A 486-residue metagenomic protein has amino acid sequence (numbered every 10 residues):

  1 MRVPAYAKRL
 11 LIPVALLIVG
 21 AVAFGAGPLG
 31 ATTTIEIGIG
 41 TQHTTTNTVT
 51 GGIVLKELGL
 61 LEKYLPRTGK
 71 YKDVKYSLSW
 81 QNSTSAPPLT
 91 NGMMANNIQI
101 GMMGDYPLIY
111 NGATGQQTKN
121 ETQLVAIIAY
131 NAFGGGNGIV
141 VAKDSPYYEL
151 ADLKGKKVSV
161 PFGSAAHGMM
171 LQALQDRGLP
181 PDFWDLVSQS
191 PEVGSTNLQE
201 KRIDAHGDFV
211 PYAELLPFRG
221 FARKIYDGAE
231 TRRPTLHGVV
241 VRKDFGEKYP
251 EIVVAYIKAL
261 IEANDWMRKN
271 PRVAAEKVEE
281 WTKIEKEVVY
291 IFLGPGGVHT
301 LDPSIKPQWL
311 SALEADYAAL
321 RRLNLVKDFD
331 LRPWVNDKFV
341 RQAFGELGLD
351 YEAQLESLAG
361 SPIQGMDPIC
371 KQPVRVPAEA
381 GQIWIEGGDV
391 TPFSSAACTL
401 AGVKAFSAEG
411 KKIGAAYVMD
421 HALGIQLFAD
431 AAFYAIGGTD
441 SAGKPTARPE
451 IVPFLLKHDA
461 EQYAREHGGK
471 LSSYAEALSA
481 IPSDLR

Functional and structural regions predicted by a protein language model:
M1-I35, L358: Short, low-complexity disordered leader/linker segments with a strong preference for bacterial N-terminal type II
L29-P180, D185-S188, D204, R233: Short, glycine-/small- and polar/acidic-enriched structural segments that line small-molecule recognition paths
H43-T46, Y249-K327: Secondary-structure end/capping motifs
L186-V187, E192-W281, K404-A416, D420-A422: Pocket-lining segment of extracytoplasmic ligand-binding domains
R321-I363: Conserved C-terminal helix/tail region of periplasmic/extracytoplasmic solute-binding proteins
D367-C370: Short cysteine-rich clusters marking metal-coordination/redox-active sites
G387-T399: Beta-edge loop/turn motif
A397-A408, E461-R465: Short active-site loop/helix that positions an aromatic residue
